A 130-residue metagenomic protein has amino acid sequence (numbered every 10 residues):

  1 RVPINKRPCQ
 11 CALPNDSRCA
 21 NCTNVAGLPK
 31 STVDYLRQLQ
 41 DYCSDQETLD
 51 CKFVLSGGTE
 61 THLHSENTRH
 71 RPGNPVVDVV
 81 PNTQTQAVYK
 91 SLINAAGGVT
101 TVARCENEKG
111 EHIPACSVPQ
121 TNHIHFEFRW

Functional and structural regions predicted by a protein language model:
R1-V54: Active-site acidic/histidine clusters and adjacent loop/turn architecture that either coordinate catalytic ions
A26, H64-W130: Catalytic cores and adjacent binding grooves of peptidoglycan-active enzymes
Y42-S56, T100-H112: Short glycine-rich, low-complexity/disordered patches
F53-T68: Active-site nucleotide-donor binding segment shared across nucleotidyl transfer reactions
